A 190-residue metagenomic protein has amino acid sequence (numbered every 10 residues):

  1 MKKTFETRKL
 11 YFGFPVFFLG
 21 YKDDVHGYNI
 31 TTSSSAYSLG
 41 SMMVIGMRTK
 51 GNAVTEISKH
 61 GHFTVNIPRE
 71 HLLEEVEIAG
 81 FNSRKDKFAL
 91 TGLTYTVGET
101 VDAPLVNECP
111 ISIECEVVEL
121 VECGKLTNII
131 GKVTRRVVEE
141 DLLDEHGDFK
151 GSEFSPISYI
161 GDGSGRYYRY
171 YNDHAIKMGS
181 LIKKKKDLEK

Functional and structural regions predicted by a protein language model:
M1-K190: Basic, polyanion-binding surface patches
